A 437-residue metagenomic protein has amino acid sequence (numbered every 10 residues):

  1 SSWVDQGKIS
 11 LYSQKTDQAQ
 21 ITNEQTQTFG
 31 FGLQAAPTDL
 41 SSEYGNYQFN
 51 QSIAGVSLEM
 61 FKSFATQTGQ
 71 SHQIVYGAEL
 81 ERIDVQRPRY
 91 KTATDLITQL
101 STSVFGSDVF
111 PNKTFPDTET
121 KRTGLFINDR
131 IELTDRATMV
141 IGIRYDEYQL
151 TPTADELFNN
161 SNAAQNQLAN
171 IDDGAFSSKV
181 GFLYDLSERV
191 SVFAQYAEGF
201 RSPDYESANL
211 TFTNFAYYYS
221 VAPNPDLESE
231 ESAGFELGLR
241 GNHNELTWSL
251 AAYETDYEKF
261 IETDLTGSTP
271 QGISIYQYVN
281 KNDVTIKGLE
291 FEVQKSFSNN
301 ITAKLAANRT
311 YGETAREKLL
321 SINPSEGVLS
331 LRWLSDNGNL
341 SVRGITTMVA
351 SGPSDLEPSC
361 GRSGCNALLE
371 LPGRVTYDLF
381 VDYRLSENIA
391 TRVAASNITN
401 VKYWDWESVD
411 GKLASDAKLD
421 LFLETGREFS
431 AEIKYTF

Functional and structural regions predicted by a protein language model:
S1, V56-K62, L125-I131, V180-Y184 (+6 more regions): Residues on the lipid-exposed face of transmembrane beta-strands in outer-membrane beta-barrel proteins
S2-L157, L183-D185, L246-A252, K304: Face-selective signature of the C-terminal outer-membrane beta-barrel domain
Q6-E24, D185, S191-A197, D226-N280 (+2 more regions): Membrane-embedded beta-barrel scaffold of Gram-negative outer-membrane proteins
S13-D17, L80-Q86, Y145-T151, Y196-S202 (+9 more regions): Transmembrane beta-strands of outer-membrane beta-barrel pores
I21-N46, Y90-K113, L150-D172, E206-P223 (+3 more regions): Solvent-exposed loop segments that connect transmembrane elements
K62, D135, M139, T247-E258 (+4 more regions): Gram-negative outer-membrane beta-barrel transporters
S71-Q73, E79, P116-D256, S296 (+4 more regions): Structural signature of Gram-negative outer-membrane beta-barrels, strongest in the C-terminal barrel of TonB-dependent
D256-E258, M348-E357, D382-F437: C-terminal beta-signal and adjacent terminal beta-strands/loops of Gram-negative outer-membrane beta-barrel proteins
